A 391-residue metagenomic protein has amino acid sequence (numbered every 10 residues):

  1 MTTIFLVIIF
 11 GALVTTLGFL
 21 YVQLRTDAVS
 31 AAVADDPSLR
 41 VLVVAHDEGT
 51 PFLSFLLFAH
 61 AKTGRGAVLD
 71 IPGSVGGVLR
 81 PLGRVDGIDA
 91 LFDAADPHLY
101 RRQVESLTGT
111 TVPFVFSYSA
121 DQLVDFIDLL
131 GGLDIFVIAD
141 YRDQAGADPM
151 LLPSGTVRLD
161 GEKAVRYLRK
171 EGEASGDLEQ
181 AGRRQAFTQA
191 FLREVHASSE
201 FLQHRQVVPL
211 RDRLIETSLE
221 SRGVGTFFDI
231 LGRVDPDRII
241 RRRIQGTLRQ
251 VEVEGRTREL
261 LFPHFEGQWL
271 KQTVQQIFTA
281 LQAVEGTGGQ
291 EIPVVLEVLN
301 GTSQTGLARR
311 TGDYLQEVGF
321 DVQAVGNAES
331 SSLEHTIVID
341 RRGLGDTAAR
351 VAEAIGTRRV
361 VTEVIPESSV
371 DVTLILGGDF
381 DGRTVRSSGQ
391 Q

Functional and structural regions predicted by a protein language model:
M1-Q391: Non-catalytic, solvent-exposed segments at the cell envelope interface
